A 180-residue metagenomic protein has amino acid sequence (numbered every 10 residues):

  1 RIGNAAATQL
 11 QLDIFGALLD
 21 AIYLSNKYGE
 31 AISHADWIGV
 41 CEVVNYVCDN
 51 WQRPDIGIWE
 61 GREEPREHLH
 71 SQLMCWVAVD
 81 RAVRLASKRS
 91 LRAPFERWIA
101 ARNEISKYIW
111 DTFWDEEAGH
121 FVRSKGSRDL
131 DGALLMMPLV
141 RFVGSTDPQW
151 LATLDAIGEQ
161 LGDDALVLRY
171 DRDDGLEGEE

Functional and structural regions predicted by a protein language model:
R1-Q9, W37, E42-P54, N103-E180: Extended glycan-interaction surfaces of carbohydrate-active proteins
I2-A7, D20-E30, I58-E63: Short acidic, glycine/Ser/Thr-rich loop/turn "cap" segments at secondary-structure junctions
L10, I14-G16: Generic beta-strand structural signal
L12, S33-E96: Aromatic-lined, polymer-binding surfaces characteristic of secreted/periplasmic polysaccharide-degrading enzymes
A17-I32, M74-L91, M136-T146: Well-ordered alpha-helical scaffold segments within catalytic/enzyme domains
